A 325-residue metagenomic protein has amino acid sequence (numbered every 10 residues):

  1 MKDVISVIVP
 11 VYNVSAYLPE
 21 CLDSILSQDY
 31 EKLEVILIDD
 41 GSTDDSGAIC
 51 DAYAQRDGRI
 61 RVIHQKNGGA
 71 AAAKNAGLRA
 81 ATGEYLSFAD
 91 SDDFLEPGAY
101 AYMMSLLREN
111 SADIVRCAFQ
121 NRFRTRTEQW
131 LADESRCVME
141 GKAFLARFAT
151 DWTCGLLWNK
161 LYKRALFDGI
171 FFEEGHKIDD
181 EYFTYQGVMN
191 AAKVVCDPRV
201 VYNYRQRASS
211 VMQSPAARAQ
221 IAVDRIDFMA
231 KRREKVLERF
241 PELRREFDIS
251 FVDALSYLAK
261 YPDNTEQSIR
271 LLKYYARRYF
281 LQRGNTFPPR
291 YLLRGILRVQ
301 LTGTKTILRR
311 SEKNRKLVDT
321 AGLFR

Functional and structural regions predicted by a protein language model:
M1-D227: Nucleotide-sugar donor-binding/catalytic module of glycosyltransferases that assemble extracellular/cell-envelope
S111, L237-P241, G303: Residue-level recognition of short, structured coil/turn motifs that connect secondary structure elements
L131, F240-L243, V318, L323-F324: Extended hydrophobic/Leu-rich segments
V201-A208, S214-L243, Y261-F280: Catalytic core of nucleotide-sugar-dependent glycosyltransferases
E238-I249, F287, Y291-L292: Structural motif
D248-Y257: Amphipathic alpha-helical repeat scaffolds of TPR domains
D263-R325: Membrane-interface aromatic/basic loop that binds lipid-linked glycans or pyrophosphate carriers, typified by
